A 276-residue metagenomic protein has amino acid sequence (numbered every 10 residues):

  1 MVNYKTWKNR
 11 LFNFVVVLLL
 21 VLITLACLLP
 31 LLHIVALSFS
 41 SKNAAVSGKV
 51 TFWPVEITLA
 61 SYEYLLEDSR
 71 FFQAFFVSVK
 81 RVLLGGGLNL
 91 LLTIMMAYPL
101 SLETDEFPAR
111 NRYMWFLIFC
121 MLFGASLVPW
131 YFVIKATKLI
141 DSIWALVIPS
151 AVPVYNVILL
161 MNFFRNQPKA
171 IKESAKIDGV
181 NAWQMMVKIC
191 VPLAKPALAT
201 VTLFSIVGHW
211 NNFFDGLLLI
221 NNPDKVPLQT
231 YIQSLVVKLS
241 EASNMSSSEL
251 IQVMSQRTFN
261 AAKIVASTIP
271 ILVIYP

Functional and structural regions predicted by a protein language model:
V2-P276: A hydrophobic, multi-pass inner-membrane permease signature
